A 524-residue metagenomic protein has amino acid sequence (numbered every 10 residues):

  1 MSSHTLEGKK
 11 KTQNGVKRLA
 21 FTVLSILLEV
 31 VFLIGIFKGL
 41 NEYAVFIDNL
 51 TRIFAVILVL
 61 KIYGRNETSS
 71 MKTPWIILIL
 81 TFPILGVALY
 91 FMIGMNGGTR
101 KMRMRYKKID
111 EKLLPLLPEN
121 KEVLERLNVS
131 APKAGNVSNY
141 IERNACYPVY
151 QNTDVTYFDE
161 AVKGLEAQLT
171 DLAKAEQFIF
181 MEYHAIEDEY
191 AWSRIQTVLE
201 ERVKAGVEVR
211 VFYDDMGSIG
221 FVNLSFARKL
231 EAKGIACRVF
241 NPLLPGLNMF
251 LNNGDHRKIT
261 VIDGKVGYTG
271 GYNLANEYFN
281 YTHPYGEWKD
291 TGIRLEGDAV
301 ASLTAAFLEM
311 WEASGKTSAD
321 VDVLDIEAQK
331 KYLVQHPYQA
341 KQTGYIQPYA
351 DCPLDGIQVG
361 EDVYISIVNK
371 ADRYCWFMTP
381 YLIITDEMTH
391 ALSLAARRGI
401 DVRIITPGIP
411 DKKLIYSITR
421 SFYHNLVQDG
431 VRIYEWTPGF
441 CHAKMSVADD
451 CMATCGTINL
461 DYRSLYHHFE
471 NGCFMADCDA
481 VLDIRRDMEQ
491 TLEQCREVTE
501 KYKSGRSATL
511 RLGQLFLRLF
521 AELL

Functional and structural regions predicted by a protein language model:
M1-D362, S366, K370, P410 (+6 more regions): N-terminal localization/anchoring segments of enzymes in phospholipid and broader phosphate metabolism
M378-T379, T406, W436, C455-G456: Thr-Gly-centered strand-to-loop micro-motif
Y381-V402, P407, K412: Helical hairpin unit composed of two closely spaced alpha helices linked by a short loop
A391-A395, S421, E489-Q490: Short, solvent-exposed amphipathic alpha-helical segments in soluble enzyme and RNA/protein-processing domains
Y416-S417: Active-site-proximal loop->helix
K444: Catalytic-core elements of nucleic-acid end-processing and repair enzymes
